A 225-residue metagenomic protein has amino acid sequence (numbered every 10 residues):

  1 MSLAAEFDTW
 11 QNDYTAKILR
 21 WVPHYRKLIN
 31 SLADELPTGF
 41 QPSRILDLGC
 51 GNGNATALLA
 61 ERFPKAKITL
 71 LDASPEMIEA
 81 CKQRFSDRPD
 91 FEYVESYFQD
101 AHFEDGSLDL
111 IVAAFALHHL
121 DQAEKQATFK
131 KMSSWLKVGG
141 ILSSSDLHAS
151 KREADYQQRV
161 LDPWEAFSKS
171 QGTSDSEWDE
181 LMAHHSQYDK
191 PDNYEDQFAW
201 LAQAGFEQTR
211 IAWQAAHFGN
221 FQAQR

Functional and structural regions predicted by a protein language model:
M1-G39, N54: Conserved class I S-adenosyl-L-methionine
R44-L48, N52-D100: Class I SAM-dependent methyltransferase SAM/SAH-binding core
F103-I111: A short acidic, Gly/Pro-enriched loop at the edge of an enzyme's catalytic core that lines a small-molecule cofactor
A113-L117, S145: Residues lining the SAM
Q126-V138: A short glycine-rich, Lys/Arg-flanked "PGG" loop and its adjoining helix->strand segment in the class I
S145-A202: C-terminal alpha-helical "lid/dimerization" subdomain adjacent to the S-adenosyl-L-methionine
A202-R225: Core SAM-dependent methyltransferase catalytic element
